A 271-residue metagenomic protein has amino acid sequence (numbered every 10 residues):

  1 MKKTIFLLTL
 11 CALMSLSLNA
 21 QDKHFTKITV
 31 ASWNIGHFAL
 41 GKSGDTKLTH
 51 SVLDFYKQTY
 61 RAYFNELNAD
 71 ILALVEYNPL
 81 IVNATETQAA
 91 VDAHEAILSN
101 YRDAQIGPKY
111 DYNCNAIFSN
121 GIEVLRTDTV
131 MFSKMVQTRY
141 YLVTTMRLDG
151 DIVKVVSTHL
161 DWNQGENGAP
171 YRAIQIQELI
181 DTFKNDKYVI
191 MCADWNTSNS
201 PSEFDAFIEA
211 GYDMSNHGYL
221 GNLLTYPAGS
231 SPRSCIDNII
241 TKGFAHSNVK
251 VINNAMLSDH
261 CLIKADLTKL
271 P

Functional and structural regions predicted by a protein language model:
M1-K23: Bacterial Sec-dependent N-terminal signal peptides
L18-H94, I176, K269-P271: N-terminal, active-site-proximal structural segment of metallo-dependent hydrolase catalytic domains
H24-T29, L67-I71, L98-R102, G150-K154 (+2 more regions): Loop/turn elements at helix/coil->beta-strand transitions in domains of secreted/extracellular proteins
W33-I35, Y77, T158-L160, A193-W195 (+1 more regions): Active-site metal-binding loops of divalent metal-dependent hydrolases
G44-T49, T127-S133, H159-P170: Surface-exposed cleft-lining segments at the edges of enzyme active sites
Q58-A62, V143, I174-E178, S202 (+2 more regions): Alpha-helical elements of Rossmann-like donor-binding domains used by nucleotide-donor carbohydrate transfer enzymes
I71, V75-L160, V251-N254: Structured beta-strand-rich core segments of catalytic domains in phosphoester-bond hydrolases
T129, N167, D181-V189, W195-P271: Metal-dependent phosphoester-hydrolase catalytic domains
